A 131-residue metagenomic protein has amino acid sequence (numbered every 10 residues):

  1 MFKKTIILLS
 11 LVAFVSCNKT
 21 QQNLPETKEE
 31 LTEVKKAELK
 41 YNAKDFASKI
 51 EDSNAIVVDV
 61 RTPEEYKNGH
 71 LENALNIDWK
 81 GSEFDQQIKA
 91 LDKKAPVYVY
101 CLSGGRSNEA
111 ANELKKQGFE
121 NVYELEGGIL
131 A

Functional and structural regions predicted by a protein language model:
F2-I56, V60-N68: Flexible, polar/low-complexity N-terminal or interdomain linker segments that lie immediately upstream of folded
D52-I56, E72-N73, P96, E120: Short active-site oxyanion
D59, A74, L114: Terminal peptide-recognition signature
T62, I88-A131: Catalytic cysteine-centered active loop of the rhodanese-like fold, especially the PTP/DSP P-loop
E65-K67, F84, L130: Conserved protein kinase catalytic core
N76-G81: Thiol-based oxidoreductase modules, predominantly thioredoxin-like and allied folds used for disulfide exchange
S82-I88: Structural motif
